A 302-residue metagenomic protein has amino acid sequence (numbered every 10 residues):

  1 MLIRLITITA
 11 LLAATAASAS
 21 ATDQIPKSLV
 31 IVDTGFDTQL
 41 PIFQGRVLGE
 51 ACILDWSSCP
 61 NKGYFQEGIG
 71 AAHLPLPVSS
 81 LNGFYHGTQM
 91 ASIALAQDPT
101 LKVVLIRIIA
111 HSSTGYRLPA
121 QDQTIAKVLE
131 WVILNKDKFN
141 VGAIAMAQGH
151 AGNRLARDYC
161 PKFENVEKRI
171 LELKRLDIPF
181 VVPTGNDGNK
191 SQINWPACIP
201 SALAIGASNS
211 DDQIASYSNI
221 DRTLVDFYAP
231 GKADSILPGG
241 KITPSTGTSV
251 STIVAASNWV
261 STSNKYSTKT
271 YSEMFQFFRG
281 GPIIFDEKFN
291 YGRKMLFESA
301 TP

Functional and structural regions predicted by a protein language model:
L2-I8: Sec-dependent signal peptide recognition, specifically the positively charged N-region followed immediately by
T9-A19: Hydrophobic h-region of N-terminal signal peptides that target proteins for export in Gram-negative bacteria
T22-K102, S112, K127, W131-G142 (+1 more regions): Active-site core segment of subtilase-fold serine proteases
K27, D33, N194-N264: Extracellular S/T/G-rich loop segment that most often corresponds to the catalytic His/Ser-adjacent loop
S28-V32, K102-R107, G142-A147, P179-P183 (+2 more regions): Structural recognition of the beta-strand scaffold that forms the well-ordered cores of secreted hydrolase catalytic
D37, I53, I109, H150 (+4 more regions): Active-site/binding-pocket entry motifs
I109-I199, D211, G240-I253, I284-K294: Substrate-binding/access-modulating region of protease and related hydrolase catalytic domains
F139-Q148, S216, N264-P302: C-terminal subdomain of the subtilisin-like protease fold in secreted/lumenal serine endopeptidases
